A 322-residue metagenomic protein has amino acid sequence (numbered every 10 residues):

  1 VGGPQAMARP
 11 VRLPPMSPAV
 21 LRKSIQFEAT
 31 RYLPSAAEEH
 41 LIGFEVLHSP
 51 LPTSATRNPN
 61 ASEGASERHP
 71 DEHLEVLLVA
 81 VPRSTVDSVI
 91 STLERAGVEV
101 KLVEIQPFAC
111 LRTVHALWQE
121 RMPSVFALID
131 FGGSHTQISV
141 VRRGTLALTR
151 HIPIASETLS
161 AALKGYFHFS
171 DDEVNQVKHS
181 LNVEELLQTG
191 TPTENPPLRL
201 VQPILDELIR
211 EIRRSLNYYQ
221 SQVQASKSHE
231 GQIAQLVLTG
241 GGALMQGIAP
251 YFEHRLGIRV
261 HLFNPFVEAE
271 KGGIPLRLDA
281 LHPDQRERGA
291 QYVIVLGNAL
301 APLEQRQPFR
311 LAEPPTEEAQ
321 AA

Functional and structural regions predicted by a protein language model:
G2-A116, P265-K271, I294: Active-site neighborhood for divalent-cation/phosphate handling
A6-M16, S49-P50, P59, E63-S66 (+6 more regions): Short hinge/gating elements
S17, L21, I25, T85 (+10 more regions): Helical mechanochemical/support elements of P-loop NTPase systems and associated helical scaffolds
E28, Y32-A36, R95-A96, L117 (+7 more regions): Conserved, well-folded catalytic cores of nucleic-acid-processing and energy-transducing macromolecular machines
H40-E45, R121-I129, E173, D279-L296 (+1 more regions): A polyampholytic, Gly/Pro-enriched intrinsically disordered region
T56-V177, I209: Small-residue (GG/TT-enriched) beta-loop-alpha framework at ligand/catalytic clefts
L186-A322: Helical "lid/coupling" subdomains associated with nucleotide-phosphate turnover
